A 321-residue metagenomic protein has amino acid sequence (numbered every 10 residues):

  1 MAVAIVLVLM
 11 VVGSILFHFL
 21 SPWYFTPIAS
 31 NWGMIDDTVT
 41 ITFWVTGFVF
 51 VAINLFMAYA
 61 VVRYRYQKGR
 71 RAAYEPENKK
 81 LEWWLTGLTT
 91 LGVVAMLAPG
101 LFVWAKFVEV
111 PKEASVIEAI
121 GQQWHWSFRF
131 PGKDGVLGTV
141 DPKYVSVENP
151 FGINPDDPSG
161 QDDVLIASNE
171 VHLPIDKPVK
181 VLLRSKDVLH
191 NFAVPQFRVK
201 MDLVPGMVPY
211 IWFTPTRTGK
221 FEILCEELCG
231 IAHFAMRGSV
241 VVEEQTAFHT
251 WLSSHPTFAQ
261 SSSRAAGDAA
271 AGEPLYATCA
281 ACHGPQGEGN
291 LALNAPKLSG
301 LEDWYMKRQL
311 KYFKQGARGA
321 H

Functional and structural regions predicted by a protein language model:
M1-F19, F48-A52: Alpha-helical transmembrane segments of integral membrane proteins, especially early/N-terminal helices
V3-L7, V39-V49, L85-G92: Hydrophobic alpha-helical transmembrane segments of polytopic
L16-V39, N54, V61-A266: Non-transmembrane, membrane-proximal soluble domains of secreted or membrane proteins
V93, P99, G230, S253-T257 (+4 more regions): Sec-exported extracytoplasmic/periplasmic mature domains
E222, R237, H249, Y276 (+2 more regions): Extracytoplasmic/secreted envelope proteins and their assembly/folding machinery, especially bacterial periplasmic
H233-M236, N290-S299, F313-H321: Axial heme c-ligation environment in periplasmic c-type cytochrome domains
Q260-N290, L301-E302, K307-K311: Sequence/structural segment immediately N-terminal to covalent heme-attachment motifs in c-type and related
